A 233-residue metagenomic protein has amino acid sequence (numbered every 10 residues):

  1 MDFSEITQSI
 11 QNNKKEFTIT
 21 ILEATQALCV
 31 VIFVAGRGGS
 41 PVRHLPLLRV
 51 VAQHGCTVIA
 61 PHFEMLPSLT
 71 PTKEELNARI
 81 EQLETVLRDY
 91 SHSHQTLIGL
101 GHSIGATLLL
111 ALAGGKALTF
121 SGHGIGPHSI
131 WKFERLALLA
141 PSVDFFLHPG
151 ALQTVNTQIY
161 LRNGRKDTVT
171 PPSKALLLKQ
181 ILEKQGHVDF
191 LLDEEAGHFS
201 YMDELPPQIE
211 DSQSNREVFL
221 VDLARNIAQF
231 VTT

Functional and structural regions predicted by a protein language model:
E5-T7, V58-A60, L136, D189-L192: Conserved beta-strand scaffold positions in the cores of enzyme catalytic domains, especially in NTP/NDP-utilizing
I6-I98, S200-Q213: Serine-hydrolase catalytic machinery in alpha/beta-hydrolase-like enzymes
R49, Q53, G114-L118, Q180: Short, well-ordered alpha-helices that flank and scaffold nucleotide-derived cofactor binding pockets
T72, A111, P149-A151, S173-K174 (+1 more regions): Short aromatic-enriched loop/helix-cap "lid" or pocket-rim segments at secondary-structure transitions that line
V86-L152: Primarily recognizes the serine-hydrolase "nucleophile elbow" in alpha/beta-hydrolase and SGNH/GDSL folds
G124-H187: The feature captures the conserved acid-bearing segment of alpha/beta-hydrolase catalytic domains
H187-T233: C-terminal catalytic histidine-bearing segment of alpha/beta-hydrolase fold enzymes
